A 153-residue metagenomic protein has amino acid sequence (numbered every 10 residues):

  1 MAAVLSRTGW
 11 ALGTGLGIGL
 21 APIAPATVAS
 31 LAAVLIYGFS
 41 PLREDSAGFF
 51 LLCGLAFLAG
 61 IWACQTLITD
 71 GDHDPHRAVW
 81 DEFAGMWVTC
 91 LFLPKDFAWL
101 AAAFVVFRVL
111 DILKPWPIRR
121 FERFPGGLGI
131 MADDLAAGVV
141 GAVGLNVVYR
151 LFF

Functional and structural regions predicted by a protein language model:
M1-A29, W62-T89, V109-V139: Interhelical loop and helix-boundary elements at the membrane-water interface of polytopic inner-membrane proteins
T8, E44-F49, H73-P75, D96-W99 (+1 more regions): Membrane-helix interface segments
T27-A32, A47-G54, F97, A101-V105 (+2 more regions): Hydrophobic alpha-helical transmembrane segments
L31-D45, W87-L93, L145: Interfacial segments of multi-pass membrane proteins
Y37-G38, C53-W62, C90-L91, A103-I112 (+1 more regions): Alpha-helical transmembrane segments of multi-pass membrane proteins
S40-G54, P117-G127: Membrane interface segments of multi-pass transport proteins and intramembrane proteases
E44-D74: Contiguous, small/hydrophobic- and glycine-enriched helical/loop subdomains that border and often "cap" functional
N146-F153: Juxtamembrane boundary at the C-terminal end of a transmembrane helix
